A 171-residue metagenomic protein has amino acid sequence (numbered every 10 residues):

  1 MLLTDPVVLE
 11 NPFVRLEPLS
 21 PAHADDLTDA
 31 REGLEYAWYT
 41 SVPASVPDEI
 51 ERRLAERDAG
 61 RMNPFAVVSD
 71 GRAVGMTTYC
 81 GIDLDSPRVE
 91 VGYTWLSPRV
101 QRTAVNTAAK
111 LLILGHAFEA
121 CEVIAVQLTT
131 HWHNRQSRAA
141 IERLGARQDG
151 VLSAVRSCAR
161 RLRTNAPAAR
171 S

Functional and structural regions predicted by a protein language model:
M1-V105, H116, A120, V126 (+2 more regions): GNAT-family acyltransferases
D25, R138-A139: Alpha-helical elements of the RecA-like P-loop NTPase motor core of helicases
Y93, T130, G150: A cross-domain feature marking catalytic cores of carbohydrate-active enzymes and several ubiquitous metabolic/repair
L128-R138: Conserved beta-strand-loop-alpha-helix junction that forms the acyl-donor binding cleft
H133-N134, R147, V155: Short Gly/Pro-enriched loop/turn and capping motifs at secondary-structure junctions
E142-L152: Conserved acetyl-CoA-binding loop of GNAT-fold acetyltransferases
